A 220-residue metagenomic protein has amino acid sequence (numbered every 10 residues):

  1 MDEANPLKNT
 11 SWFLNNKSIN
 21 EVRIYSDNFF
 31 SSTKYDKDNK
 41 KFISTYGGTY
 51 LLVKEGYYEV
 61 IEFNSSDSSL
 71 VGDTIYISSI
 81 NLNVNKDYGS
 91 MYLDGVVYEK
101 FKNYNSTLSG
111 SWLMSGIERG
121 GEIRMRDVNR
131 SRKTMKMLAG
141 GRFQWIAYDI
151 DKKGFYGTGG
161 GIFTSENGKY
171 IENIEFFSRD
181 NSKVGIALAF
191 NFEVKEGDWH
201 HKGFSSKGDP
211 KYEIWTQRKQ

Functional and structural regions predicted by a protein language model:
M1-V53, Y58-T158, E166, I171-Q220: Lipid interaction determinants
